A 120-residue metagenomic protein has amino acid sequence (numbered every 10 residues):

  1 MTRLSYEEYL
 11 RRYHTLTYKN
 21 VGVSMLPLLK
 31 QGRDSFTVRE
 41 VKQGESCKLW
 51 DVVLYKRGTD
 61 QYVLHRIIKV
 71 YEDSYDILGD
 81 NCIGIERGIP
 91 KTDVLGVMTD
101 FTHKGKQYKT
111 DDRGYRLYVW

Functional and structural regions predicted by a protein language model:
M1-W120: Extended hydrophobic leader/signal-anchor segments used for secretion and membrane insertion
